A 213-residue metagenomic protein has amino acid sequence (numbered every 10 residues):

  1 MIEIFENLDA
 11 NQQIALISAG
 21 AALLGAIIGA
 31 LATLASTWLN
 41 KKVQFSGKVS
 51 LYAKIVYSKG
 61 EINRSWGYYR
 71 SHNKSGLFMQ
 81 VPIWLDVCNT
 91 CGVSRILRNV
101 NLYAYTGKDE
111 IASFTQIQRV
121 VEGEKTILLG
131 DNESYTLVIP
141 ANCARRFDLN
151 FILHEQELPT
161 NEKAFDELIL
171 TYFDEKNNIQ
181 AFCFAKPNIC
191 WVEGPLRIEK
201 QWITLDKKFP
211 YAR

Functional and structural regions predicted by a protein language model:
M1-P82, T90-V100, A104-K108, A112-F147 (+2 more regions): Membrane-aqueous junction of the first/signal-anchor transmembrane helix in small integral membrane proteins
